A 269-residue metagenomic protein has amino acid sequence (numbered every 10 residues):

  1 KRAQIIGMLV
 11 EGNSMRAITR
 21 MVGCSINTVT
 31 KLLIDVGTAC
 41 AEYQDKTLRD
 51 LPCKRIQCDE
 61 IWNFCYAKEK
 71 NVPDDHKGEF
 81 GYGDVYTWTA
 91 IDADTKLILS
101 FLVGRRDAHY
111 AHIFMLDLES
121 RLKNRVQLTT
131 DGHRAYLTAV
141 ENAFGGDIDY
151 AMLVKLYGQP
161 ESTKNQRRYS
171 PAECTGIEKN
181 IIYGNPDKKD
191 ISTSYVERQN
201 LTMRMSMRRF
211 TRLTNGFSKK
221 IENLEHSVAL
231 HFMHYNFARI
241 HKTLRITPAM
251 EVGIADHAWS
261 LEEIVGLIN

Functional and structural regions predicted by a protein language model:
K1-N269: Residue-level recognition of single "structural anchor" positions that define or cap local secondary structure
